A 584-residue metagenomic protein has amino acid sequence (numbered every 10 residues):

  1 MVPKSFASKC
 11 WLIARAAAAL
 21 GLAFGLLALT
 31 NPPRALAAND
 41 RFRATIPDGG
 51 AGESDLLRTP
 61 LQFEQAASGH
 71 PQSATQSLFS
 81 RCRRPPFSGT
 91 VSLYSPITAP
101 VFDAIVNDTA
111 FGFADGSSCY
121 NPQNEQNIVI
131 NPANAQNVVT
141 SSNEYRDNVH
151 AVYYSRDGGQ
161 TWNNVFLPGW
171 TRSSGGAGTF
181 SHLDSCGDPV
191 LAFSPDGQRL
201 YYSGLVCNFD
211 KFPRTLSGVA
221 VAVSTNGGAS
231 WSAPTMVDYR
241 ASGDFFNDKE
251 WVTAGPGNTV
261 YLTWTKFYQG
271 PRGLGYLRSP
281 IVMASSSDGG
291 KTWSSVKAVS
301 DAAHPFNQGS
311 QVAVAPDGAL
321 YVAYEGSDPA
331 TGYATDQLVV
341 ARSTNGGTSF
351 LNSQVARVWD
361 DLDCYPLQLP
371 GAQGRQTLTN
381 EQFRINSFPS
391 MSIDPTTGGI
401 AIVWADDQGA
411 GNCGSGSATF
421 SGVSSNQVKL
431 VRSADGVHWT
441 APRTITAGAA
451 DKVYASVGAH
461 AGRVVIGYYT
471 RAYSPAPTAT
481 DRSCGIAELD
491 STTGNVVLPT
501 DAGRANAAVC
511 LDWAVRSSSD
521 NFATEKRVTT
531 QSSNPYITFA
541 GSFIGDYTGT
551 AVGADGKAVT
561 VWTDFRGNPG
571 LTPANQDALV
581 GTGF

Functional and structural regions predicted by a protein language model:
M1-L12: N-terminal secretory signal peptides that target proteins for export/translocation
S8, T30-N31, N134: Polar helix-capping/helix-linker motif
R15-A28: Bacterial N-terminal signal peptides
A28-F42: Signal peptide processing junction and immediate N-terminal pro/mature segment of secreted/exported proteins
A38-F584: C-terminal PAP-associated
